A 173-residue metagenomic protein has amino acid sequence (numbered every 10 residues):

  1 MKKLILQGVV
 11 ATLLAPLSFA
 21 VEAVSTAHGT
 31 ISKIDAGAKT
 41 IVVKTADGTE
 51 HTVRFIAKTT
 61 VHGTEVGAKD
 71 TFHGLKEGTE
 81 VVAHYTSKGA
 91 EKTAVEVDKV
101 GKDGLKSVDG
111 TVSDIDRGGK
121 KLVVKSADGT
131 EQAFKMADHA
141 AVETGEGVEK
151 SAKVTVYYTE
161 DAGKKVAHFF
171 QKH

Functional and structural regions predicted by a protein language model:
K2-K58, G63-A133, A137-H173: Short, flexible, surface-exposed loop segments at domain boundaries
